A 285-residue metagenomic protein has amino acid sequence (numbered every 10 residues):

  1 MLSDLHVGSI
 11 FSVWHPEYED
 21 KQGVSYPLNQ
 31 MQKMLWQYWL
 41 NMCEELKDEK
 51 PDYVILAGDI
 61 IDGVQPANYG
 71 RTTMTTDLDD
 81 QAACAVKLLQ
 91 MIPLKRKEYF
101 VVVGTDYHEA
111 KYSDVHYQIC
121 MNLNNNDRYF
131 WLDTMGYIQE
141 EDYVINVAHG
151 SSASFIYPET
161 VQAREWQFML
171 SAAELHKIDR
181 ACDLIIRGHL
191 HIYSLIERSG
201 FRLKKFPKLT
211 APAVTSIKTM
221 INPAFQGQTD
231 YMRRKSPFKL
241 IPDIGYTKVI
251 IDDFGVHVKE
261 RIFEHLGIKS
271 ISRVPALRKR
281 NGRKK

Functional and structural regions predicted by a protein language model:
M1-D80: N-terminal active-site segment of His-dependent metallophosphoesterases
S3-H6, G58-I61, G104-Y107, G150-S152 (+2 more regions): Active-site metal-binding loops of divalent metal-dependent hydrolases
Q32-K33, G63-Y129: Active-site neighborhood of divalent metal-dependent phosphoester bond hydrolases
E45-D52, K87-F100, I178-A181, F254-V256: A structural motif corresponding to the C-terminal end of an alpha-helix and its immediate exit/capping segment
D52-I55, F100, Y143-I145, L184: Structural motif
T134-D142, R198-S199: Short acidic-hydrophobic surface loop/beta-edge motif
V144-N146, S151-F254: Conserved beta-sheet core of the metallophosphoesterase superfamily
P237-K285: A short C-terminal boundary segment appended to hydrolase-like catalytic domains
